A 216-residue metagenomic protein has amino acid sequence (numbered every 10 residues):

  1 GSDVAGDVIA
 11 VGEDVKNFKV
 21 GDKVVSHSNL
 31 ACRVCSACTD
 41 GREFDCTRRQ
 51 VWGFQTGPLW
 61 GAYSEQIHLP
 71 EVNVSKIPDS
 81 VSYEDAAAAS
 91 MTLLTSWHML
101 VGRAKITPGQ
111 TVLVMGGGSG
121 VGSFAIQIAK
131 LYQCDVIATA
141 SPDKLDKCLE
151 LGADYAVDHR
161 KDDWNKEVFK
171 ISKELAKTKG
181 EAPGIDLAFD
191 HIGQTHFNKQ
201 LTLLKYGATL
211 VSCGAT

Functional and structural regions predicted by a protein language model:
G1-T39, W60, P78-V81: Glycine-rich beta-strand-centered segment in the early N-terminal region that forms part of a ligand/cofactor-binding
K23, T111, D135, A208-T209: Short glycine-centered segments of the SAM/dcSAM-binding site in methyltransferase folds
V25, V157, D186-F189: N-terminal Rossmann-like NAD(P) cofactor-binding module of classical short-chain dehydrogenase/reductase
S28-Q66, E71-V72: Cysteine-cluster motifs in flexible loop/terminal segments that predominantly coordinate metals
V72, D79-D162: Mid-domain Rossmann-like dinucleotide-binding core that forms the NAD(H)/NADP(H) cofactor-binding site
Y132-C134, A140, I192-T216: Glycine-rich phosphate-binding loop and adjacent beta-alpha segment of Rossmann(oid) nucleotide-cofactor-binding
D163-P183: Short amphipathic alpha-helix with an adjacent loop that forms part of the alpha/beta core around
